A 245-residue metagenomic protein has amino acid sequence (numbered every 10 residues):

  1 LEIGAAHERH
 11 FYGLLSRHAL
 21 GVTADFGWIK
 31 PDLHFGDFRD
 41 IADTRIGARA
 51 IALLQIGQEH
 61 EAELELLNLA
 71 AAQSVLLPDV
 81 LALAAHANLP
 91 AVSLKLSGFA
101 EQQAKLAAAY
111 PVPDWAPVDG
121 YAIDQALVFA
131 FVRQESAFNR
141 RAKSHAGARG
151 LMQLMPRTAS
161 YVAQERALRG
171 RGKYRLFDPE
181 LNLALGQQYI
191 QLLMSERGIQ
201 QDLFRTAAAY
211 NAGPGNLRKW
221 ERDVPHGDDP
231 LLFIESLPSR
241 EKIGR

Functional and structural regions predicted by a protein language model:
E2, R9, L14-H18, E61-R245: Catalytic glycan-binding domains that act on GlcNAc-containing polysaccharides
L15, A24-P31: Extracellular/periplasmic loop regions
L20-V22, F26, L54-H60: Helix-turn-helix repeat elements of alpha-solenoid scaffolds
P31-T44: TPR-adjacent "capping" and linker segments in tetratricopeptide-repeat scaffold/adaptor proteins
I41-A48, G57, V75-L76, I123: Alpha-helix N-cap/N′ positions at the starts of helices
A42, L54, S239: Catalytic cores of large soluble enzymes that bind and process phosphate-bearing ligands
I51-Q55, A85: Hydrophobic/aromatic side-chain positions at a characteristic register within alpha-helices of tetratricopeptide repeats
